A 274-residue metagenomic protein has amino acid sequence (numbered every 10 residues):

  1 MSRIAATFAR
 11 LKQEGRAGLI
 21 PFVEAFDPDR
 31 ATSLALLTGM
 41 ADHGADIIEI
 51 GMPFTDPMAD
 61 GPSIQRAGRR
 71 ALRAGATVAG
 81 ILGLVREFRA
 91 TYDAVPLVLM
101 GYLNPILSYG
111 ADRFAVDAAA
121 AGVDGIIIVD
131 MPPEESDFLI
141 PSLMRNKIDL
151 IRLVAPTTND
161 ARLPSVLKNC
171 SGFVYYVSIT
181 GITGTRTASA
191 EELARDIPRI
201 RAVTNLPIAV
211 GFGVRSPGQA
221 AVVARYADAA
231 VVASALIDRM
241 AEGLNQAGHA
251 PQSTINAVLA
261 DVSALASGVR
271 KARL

Functional and structural regions predicted by a protein language model:
M1-L11, R30, T55-R66, R73-F88 (+6 more regions): Active-site-adjacent beta->alpha loops and helix N-cap segments on the catalytic face of soluble alpha/beta enzymes
L19-V23, I48-I50, L97-G101, I126-I128 (+4 more regions): Hydrophobic faces of well-ordered beta-strands that scaffold small-molecule active sites in alpha/beta enzyme cores
P21, M40, I48-G51, A118 (+3 more regions): Conserved, mostly hydrophobic/aromatic
E24-F26, M100-S108, P132-P133, V154-T158 (+1 more regions): Glycine-rich beta-to-alpha transition loops that act as phosphate-gripper elements at the mouths of alpha/beta enzyme
R30-A41, T158-K168, V210, V214-A230: Catalytic cores of alpha/beta
A45-T55, V123-I127, P132, Y176-G184 (+2 more regions): Glycine-rich phosphate-binding active-site loops on the catalytic face of alpha/beta enzymes
V116, F173-A229: Active-site/ligand-binding-proximal alpha/beta "capping" segment
P198-N205, R215-R225, A229-L274: Alpha/beta catalytic cores of nucleotide-metabolism and tRNA/nucleoside-modifying enzymes
